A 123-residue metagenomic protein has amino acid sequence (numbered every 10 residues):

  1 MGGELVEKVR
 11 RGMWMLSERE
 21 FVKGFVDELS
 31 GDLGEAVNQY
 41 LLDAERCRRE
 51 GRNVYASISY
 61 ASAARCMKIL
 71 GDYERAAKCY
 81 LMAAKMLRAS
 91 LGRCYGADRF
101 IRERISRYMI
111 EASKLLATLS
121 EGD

Functional and structural regions predicted by a protein language model:
V9-R49: Alpha-helical segment of the N-proximal tetratricopeptide repeat
R19, Q39, S59, C79 (+2 more regions): The tetratricopeptide repeat
F25, E45, I58, R65 (+2 more regions): Residue-level recognition of tetratricopeptide repeat
Y73-C94, I105-S120: TPR/TPR-like (Sel1-like) alpha-helical repeat modules
